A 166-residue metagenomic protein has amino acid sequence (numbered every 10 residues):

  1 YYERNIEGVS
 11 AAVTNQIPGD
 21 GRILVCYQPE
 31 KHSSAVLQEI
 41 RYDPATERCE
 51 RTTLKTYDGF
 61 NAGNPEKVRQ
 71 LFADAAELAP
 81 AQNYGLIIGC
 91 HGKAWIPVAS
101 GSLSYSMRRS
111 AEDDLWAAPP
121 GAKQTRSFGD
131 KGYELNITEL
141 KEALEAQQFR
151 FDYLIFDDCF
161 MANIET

Functional and structural regions predicted by a protein language model:
Y1-Q82: N-terminal extension/subdomain marker
G8, G19-G21, G59, G63 (+5 more regions): Residue-identity detector for glycine
V36-L37, I96-S102: Short, solvent-exposed loop/turn and secondary-structure capping segments
I87-I96, A111-T166: Catalytic cores of nucleophile-dependent amide-cleaving enzymes
G101-E112: Aromatic- and acidic-residue-enriched segments that line the glycan-binding/catalytic groove of carbohydrate-active
